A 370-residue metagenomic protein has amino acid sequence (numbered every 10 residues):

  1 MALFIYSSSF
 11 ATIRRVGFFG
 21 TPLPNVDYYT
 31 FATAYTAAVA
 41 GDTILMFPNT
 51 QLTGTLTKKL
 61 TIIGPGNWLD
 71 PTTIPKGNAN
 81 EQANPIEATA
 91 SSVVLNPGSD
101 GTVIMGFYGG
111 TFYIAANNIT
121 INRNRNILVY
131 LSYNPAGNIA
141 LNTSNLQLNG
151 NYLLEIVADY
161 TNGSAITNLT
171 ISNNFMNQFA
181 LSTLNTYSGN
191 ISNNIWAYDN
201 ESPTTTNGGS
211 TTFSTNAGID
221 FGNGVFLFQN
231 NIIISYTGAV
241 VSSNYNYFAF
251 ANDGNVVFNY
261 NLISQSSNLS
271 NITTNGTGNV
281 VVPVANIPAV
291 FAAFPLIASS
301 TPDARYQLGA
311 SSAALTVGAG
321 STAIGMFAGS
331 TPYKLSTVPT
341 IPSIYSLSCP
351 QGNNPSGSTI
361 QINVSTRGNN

Functional and structural regions predicted by a protein language model:
M1-R14: Bacterial Sec-dependent N-terminal signal peptides
I13-Q51: Acidic Gly/Asp/Thr-rich repetitive segments characteristic of extracellular carbohydrate-active and adhesion proteins
N49-Q51, G66-D70, G238, I263-S270 (+2 more regions): Acidic glycine-/aspartate-rich tracts in secreted/extracellular proteins
K59-I114, I156: Right-handed parallel beta-helix/beta-spiral solenoid domain characteristic of secreted/periplasmic
F112, I139, Q147, E155-A304: Predominantly extracellular beta-rich ligand-binding scaffolds that present long acidic/polar faces for carbohydrate
V280-S343: C-terminal accessory segments
P332-N369: Surface beta-strand/loop "capping" patches
